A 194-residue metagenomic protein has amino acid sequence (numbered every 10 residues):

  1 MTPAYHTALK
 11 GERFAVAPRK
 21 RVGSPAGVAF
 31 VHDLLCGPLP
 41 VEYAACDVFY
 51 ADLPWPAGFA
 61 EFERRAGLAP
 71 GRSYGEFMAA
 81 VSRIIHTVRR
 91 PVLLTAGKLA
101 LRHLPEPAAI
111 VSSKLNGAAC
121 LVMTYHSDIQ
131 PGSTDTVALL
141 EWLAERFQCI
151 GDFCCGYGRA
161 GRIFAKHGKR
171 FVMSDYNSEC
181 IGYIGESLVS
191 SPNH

Functional and structural regions predicted by a protein language model:
M1-H194: Class I S-adenosyl-L-methionine-dependent methyltransferase catalytic core
